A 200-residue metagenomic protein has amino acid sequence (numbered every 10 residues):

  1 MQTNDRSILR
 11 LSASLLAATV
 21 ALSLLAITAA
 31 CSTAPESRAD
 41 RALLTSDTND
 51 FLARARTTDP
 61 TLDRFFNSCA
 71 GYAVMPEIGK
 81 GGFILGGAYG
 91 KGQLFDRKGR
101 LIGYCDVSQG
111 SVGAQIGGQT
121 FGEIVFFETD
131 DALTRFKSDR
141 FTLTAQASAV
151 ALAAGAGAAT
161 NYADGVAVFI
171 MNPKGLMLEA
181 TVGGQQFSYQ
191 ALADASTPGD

Functional and structural regions predicted by a protein language model:
Q2-V20: Bacterial N-terminal signal peptides that target proteins for export
I27-A30: C-terminal motif of bacterial Sec signal peptides marking the signal peptidase cleavage site
S32-D200: Small-residue-enriched, tightly packed secondary-structure blocks
